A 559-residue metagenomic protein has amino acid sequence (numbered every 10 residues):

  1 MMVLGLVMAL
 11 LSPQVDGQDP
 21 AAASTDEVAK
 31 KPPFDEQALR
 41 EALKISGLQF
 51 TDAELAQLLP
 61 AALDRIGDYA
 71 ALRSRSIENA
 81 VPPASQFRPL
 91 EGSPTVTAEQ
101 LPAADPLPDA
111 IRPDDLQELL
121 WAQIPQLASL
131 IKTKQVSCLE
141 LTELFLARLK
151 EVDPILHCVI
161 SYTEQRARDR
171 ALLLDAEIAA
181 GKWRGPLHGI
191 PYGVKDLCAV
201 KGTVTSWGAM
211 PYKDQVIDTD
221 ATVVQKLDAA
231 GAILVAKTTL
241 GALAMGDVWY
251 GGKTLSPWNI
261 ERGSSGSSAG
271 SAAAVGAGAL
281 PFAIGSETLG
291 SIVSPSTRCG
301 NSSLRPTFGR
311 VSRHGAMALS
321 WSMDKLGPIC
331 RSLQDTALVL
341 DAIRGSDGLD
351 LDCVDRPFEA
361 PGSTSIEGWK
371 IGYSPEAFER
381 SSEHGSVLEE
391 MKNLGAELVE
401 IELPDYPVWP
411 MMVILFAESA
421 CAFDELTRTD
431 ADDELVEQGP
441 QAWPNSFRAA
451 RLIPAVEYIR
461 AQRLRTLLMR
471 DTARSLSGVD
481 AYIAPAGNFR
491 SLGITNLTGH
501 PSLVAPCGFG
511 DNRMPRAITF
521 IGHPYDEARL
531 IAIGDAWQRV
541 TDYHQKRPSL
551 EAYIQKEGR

Functional and structural regions predicted by a protein language model:
M2-L10: Bacterial N-terminal signal peptides
D52-L289, T307, E389, L394: Gly/Ser-rich catalytic/binding loops embedded in alpha/beta enzyme cores
D105-D109, S302-G385, T429, R539-R559: A short helix-breaking turn/cap at a secondary-structure junction
D105-W121, L187-W207, S365-S374, V413-M469 (+2 more regions): Short helix-loop capping/hinge segments that flank enzyme active sites or metal/cofactor-binding pockets
Q126-T133, Y212-Q215, D324-R331, R448-I453 (+1 more regions): Short, well-ordered beta-strand elements within core beta-sheets of diverse protein domains
K134, G189, A229, I233-A236 (+3 more regions): Glycine-rich, small-residue loops and helix-cap segments that act as flexible hinges at active-site edges
Q135, E140-L146, L172, E359-P361 (+3 more regions): Acyltransferase
